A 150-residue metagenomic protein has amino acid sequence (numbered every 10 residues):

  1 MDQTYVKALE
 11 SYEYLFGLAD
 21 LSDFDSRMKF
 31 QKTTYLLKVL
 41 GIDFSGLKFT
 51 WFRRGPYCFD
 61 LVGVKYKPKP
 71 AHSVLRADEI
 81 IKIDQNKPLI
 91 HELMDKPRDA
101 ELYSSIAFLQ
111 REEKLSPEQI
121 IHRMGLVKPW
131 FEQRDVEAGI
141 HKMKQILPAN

Functional and structural regions predicted by a protein language model:
M1-N150: Domain-edge interaction signal
